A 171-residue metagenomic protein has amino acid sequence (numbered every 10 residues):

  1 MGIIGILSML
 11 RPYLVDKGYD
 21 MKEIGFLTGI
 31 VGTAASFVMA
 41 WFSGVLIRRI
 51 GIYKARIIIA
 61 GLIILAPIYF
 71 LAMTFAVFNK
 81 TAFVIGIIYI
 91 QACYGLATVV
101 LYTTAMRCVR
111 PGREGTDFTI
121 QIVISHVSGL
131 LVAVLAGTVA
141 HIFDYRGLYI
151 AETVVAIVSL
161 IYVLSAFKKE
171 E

Functional and structural regions predicted by a protein language model:
M1-L7, T98: Conserved extracellular-gate-facing transmembrane-helix segments in secondary transporters
S8-G25: Short amphipathic helix-loop junctions that connect adjacent transmembrane helices in Major Facilitator Superfamily/SLC
V38-K54, A140-H141: Helix-to-loop junctions at the C-terminal end of transmembrane segments in multipass secondary transporters
G61-F78: C-terminal ends and interior cores of transmembrane alpha-helices in multi-pass membrane transporters/permeases
F78-A97: Hydrophobic core of transmembrane alpha-helices in multi-pass small-molecule transporters, especially MFS/SLC-type
G95-R110: Intracellular juxtamembrane helix-capping segments at the cytosolic ends of symmetry-related transmembrane helices
G112-H141: A late C-terminal transmembrane helix in Major Facilitator Superfamily
I150-E171: Multi-pass alpha-helical transporter architecture, strongest for 12-TM Major Facilitator/SLC carriers used
